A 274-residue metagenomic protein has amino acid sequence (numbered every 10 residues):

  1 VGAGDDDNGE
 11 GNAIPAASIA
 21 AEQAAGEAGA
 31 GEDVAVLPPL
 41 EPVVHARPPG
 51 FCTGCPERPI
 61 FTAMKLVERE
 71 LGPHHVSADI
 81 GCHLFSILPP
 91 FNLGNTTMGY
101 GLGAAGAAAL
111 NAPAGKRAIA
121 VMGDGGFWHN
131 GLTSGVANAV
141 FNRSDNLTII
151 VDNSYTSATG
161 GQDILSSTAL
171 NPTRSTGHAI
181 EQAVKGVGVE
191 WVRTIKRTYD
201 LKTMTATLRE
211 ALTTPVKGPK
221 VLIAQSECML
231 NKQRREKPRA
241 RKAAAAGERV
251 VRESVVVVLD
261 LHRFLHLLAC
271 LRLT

Functional and structural regions predicted by a protein language model:
V1-A3, I149-D152, I223-S226, E253-V255 (+1 more regions): A generic structural motif
V1-A30, K220, A224-N231, E236-R239: Terminal amphipathic helices with adjacent charged low-complexity linkers/tails
I14, I19-E22, G26-A104, P113: Active-site diphosphate/adenylate-binding microenvironment
P38-G54, T198-T207, R234-T274: Ferredoxin-like iron-sulfur electron-transfer modules
P56, I80-C82, D152, S226-C228 (+1 more regions): A broadly conserved detector of short glycine/acidic/proline-rich loop/turn motifs that flank catalytic sites and bind
P59-T62, K116, L271-T274: Cys/His-rich zinc-coordinating "finger/knuckle" motifs
I87-V221, M229-R235, K242: Thiamine diphosphate
